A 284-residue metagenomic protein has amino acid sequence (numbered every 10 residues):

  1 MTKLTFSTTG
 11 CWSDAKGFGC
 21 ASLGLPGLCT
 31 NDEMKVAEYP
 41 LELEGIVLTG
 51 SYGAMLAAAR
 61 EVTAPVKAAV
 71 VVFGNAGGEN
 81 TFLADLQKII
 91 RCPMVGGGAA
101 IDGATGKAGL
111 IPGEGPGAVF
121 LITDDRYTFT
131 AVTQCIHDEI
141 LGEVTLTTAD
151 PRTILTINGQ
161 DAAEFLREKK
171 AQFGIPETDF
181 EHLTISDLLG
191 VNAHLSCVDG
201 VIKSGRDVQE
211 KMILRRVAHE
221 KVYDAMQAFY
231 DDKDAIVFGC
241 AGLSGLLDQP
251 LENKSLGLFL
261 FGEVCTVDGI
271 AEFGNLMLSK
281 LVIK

Functional and structural regions predicted by a protein language model:
M1-K284: Hydrophobic alpha/beta core scaffold segments
